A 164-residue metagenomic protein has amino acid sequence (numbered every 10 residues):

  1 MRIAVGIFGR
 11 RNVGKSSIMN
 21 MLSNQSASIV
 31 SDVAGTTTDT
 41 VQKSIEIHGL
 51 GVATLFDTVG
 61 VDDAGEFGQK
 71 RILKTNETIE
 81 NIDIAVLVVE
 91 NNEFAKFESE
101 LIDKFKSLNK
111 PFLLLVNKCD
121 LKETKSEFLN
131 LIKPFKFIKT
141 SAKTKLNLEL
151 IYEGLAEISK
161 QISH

Functional and structural regions predicted by a protein language model:
M1-Q69, L73, E77-T78: Conserved G1/Walker A P-loop phosphate-binding module
L22-S23, I45, D62, V89 (+4 more regions): Hydrophobic aliphatic residues
V33, T58-V59, E90, T140-K143: A short hydrophobic beta-strand->loop->alpha-helix junction that borders the nucleotide-binding pocket of P-loop NTPases
T37, V41, R71, T75-T78 (+4 more regions): Helical mechanochemical/support elements of P-loop NTPase systems and associated helical scaffolds
D63, I79-E100, K110-T124, S141: Conserved Switch II/interswitch segment of TRAFAC-class P-loop GTPases
I79, F105, N130-I132: A generic structural signal for well-ordered alpha-helical segments
K110-L113, K118-H164: Canonical P-loop GTPase G-domain recognition
